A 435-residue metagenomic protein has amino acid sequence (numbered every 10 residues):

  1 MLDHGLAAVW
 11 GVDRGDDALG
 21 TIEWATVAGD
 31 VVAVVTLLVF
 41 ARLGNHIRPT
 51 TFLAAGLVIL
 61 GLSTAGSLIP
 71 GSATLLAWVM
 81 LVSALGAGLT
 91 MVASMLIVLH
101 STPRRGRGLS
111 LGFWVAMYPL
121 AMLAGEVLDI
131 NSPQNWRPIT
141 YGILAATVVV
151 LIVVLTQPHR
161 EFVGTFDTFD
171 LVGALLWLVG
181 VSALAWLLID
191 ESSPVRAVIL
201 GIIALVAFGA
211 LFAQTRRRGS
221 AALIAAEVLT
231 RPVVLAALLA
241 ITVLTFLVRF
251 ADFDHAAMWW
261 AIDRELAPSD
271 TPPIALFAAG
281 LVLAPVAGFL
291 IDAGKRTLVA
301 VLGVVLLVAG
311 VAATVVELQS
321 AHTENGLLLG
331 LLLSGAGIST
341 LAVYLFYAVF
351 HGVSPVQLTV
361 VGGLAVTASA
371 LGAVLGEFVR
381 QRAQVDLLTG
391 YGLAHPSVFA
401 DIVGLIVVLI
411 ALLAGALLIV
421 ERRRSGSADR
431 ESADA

Functional and structural regions predicted by a protein language model:
M1-A7, S63, A221-G426: 12-transmembrane solute porter fold
D3-T36: Extracellular/periplasmic helix-loop-helix junction of adjacent transmembrane segments in MFS-like secondary
L19-G20, R104-W114, V353-A365: Loop-to-transmembrane helix entry/capping segments in MFS-fold secondary transporters and related SLC/MFSD carriers
W24-R42, M91, M95, I274-A287: Central cavity-lining transmembrane alpha-helices of secondary-active solute carriers, predominantly the Major
W24-V31, V58, G112-L120, V243 (+2 more regions): Transmembrane alpha-helical cores of Major Facilitator Superfamily
L37-A41, N45-L171: Helix-loop-helix hairpins in multi-pass membrane proteins, especially solute transporters
F113, Y118-I130, V181, F253 (+2 more regions): Glycine/proline-centered helix-kink
N131-A240, V248: Hydrophobic transmembrane-helix bundles of small-molecule transporters
